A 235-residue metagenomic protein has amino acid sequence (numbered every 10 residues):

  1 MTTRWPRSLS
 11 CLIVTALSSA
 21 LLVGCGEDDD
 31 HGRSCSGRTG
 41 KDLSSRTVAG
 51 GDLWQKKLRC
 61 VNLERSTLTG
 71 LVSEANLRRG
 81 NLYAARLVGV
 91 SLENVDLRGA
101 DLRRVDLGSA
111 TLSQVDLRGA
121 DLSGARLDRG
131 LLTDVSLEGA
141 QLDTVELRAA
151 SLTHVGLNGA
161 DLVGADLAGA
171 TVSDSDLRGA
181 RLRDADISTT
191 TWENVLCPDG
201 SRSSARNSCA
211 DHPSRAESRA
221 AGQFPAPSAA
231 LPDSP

Functional and structural regions predicted by a protein language model:
M1-T2, P235: C-terminal "tail" modules appended to repeat-scaffold proteins
T2-I13: Bacterial N-terminal signal peptides that target proteins for export
S8-S10, S18, S228: Serine residues within intrinsically disordered or low-complexity segments
T15-S19, L231-D233: N-terminal processing/targeting junctions
L21-G24: C-terminal motif of bacterial Sec signal peptides marking the signal peptidase cleavage site
G26-S234: Tandem repeat scaffolds
